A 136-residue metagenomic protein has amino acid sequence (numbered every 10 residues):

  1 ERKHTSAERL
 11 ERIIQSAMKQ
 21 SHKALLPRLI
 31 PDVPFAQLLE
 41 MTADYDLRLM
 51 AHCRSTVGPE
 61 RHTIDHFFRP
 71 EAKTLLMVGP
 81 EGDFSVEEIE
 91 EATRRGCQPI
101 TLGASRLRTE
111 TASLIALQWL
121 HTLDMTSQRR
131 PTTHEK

Functional and structural regions predicted by a protein language model:
E1-M50: RNA substrate-binding interface of SAM-dependent RNA methyltransferases
R2-T5, T63-F67, E90-A92, I115: Short, glycine/charged-enriched secondary-structure capping and boundary segments
P27-I30, E81, S105, T109: Glycine- and other small-residue-rich loops at beta-strand/loop junctions that grip anionic moieties
V33-L39, T56-P59, L107: A short acidic, often aromatic-flanked loop/helix-cap motif at beta-alpha or helix-coil junctions that lines enzyme
P34, D83, A112: Residue-level recognition of oxygen-bearing side chains
R48-I89, C97-I100: Active-site/ligand-binding-proximal alpha/beta "capping" segment
V86-K136: Structured adenosyl-cofactor binding patch, chiefly the S-adenosyl-L-methionine
